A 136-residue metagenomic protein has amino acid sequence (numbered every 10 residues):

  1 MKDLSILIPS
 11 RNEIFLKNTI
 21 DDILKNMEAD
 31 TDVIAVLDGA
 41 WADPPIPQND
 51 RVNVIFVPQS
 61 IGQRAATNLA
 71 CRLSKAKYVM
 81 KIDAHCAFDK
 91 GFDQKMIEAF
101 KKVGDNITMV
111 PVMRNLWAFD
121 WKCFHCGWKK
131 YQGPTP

Functional and structural regions predicted by a protein language model:
M1-D22: N-proximal low-complexity "stem/linker" segments adjacent to membrane-targeting elements
D21-T31: Short, acidic, metal-binding catalytic loop of nucleotide-sugar glycosyltransferases
E28-A29, A35-I46: A conserved acidic beta->alpha catalytic loop
Q48-I61: Conserved donor nucleotide-binding strand/loop of the catalytic core
V57, I82-A84: Catalytic metal- and UDP-sugar-binding loop of GT-A-like glycosyltransferases, i.e., residues flanking the conserved
P58-L73: Glycine-rich, basic loop-to-helix element that forms the pyrophosphate-binding segment of sugar-nucleotide handling
V79: Short aromatic/hydrophobic "clamp" motif used to bind/position activated sugar donors
A87, G91-P136: Conserved donor NDP-sugar-binding/catalytic core segment of glycosyltransferases
